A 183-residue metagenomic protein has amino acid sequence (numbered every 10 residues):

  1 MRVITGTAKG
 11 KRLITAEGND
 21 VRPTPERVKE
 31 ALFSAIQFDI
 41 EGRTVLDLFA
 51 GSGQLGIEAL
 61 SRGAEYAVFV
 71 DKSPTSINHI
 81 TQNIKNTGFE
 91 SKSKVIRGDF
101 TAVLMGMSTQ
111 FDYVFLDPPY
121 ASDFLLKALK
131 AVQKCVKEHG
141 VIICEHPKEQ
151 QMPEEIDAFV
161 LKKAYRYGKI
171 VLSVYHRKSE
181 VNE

Functional and structural regions predicted by a protein language model:
M1-E183: Class I S-adenosyl-L-methionine-dependent methyltransferase catalytic core
